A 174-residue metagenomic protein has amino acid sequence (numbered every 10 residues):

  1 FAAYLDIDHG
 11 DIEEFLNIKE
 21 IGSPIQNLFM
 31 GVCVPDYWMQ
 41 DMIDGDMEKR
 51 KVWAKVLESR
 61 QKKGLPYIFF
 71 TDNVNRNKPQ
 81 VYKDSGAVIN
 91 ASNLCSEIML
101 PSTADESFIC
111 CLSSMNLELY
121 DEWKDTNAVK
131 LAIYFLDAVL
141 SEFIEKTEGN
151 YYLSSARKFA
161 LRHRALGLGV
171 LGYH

Functional and structural regions predicted by a protein language model:
F1-V88, V170-H174: Conserved, charged catalytic cores of large soluble enzymes
R60-Y67, T71-H174: Function-dense linear segments that define catalytic or interfacial modules in macromolecule-processing proteins
